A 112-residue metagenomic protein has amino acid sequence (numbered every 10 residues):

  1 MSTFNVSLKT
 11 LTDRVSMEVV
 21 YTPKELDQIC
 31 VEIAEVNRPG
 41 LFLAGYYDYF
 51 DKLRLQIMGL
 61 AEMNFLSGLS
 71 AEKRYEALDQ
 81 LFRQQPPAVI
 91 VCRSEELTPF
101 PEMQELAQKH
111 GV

Functional and structural regions predicted by a protein language model:
M1-F82: Gly/Thr-rich phosphate-binding loop signature of adenosyl cofactor/nucleotide-binding cores
L60, R93-E95: Beta-hairpin (beta-strand-turn-beta-strand) motif
R83-Q85, E96: Short, charged helix-to-loop "capping" segments that act as catalytic/coupling loops
P87-R93: Short internal beta-strands
E95-E105: Short, glycine/polar-rich helix-capping loops at beta-to-alpha or helix-loop-helix junctions that flank or form
H110-V112: Long, charge-dense
